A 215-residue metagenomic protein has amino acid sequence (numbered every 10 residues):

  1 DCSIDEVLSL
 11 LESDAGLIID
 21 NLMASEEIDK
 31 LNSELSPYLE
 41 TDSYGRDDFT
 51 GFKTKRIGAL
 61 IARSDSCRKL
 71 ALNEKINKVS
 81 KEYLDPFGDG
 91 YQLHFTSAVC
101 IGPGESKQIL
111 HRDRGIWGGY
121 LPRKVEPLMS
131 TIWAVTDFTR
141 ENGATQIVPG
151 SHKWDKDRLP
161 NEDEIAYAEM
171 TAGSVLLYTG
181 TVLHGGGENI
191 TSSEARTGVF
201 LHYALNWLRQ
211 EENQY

Functional and structural regions predicted by a protein language model:
D1, V182, G187-Y215: Non-heme Fe(II)/2-oxoglutarate
D1-D14, D20-L110, R114-Y120: Non-heme Fe(II)-dependent double-stranded beta-helix
S64-K69, D163-A166, G186-G187: Active-site rim elements
F95-A98, T131-W133, V199-Y203: A structural signal for short, well-ordered beta-strand segments
V99, D137, T181-V182: Short Ser/Thr-interspersed hydrophobic loop/turn segments at strand-loop and sheet-helix junctions that line or gate
P103-M170, T197, L208-Q214: Catalytic core of non-heme Fe(II) oxygenases with the double-stranded beta-helix
M170-H184: Conserved metal-binding segment of the jelly-roll/cupin
